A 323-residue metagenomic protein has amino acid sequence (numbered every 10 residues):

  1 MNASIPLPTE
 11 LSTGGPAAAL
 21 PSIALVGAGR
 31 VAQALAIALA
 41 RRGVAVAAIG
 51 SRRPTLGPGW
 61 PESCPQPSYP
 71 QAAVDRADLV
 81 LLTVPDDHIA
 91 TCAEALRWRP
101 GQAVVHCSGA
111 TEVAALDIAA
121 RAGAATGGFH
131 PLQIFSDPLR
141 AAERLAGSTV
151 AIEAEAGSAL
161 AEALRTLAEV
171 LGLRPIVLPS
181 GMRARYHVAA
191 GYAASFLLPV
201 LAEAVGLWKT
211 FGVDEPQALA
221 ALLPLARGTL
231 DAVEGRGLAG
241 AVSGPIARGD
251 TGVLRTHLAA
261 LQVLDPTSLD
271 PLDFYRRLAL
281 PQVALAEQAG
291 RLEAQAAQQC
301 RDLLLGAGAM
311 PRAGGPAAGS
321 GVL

Functional and structural regions predicted by a protein language model:
M1-Q71, D75, G321: NAD(P)+-binding Rossmann beta1-loop-alpha1 motif at the extreme N-terminus of oxidoreductases
A3, A286-A289, A294-L323: NAD(P)-dependent dehydrogenase/reductase Rossmann-like domain
A19-S22, G101, G147: Phosphate-coordination loops involved in phosphoryl transfer and adenosine-cofactor binding
L35, P54-R140: Rossmann-like NAD(P)(H) cofactor-binding subdomain of soluble oxidoreductases
L35, R42, P61-S63, A119 (+2 more regions): Internal alpha-helical scaffold of NAD(P)-dependent oxidoreductase catalytic cores
D231-A296: Interdomain hinge/lid region at the active-site interface of Rossmann-like NAD(P)-dependent oxidoreductases
